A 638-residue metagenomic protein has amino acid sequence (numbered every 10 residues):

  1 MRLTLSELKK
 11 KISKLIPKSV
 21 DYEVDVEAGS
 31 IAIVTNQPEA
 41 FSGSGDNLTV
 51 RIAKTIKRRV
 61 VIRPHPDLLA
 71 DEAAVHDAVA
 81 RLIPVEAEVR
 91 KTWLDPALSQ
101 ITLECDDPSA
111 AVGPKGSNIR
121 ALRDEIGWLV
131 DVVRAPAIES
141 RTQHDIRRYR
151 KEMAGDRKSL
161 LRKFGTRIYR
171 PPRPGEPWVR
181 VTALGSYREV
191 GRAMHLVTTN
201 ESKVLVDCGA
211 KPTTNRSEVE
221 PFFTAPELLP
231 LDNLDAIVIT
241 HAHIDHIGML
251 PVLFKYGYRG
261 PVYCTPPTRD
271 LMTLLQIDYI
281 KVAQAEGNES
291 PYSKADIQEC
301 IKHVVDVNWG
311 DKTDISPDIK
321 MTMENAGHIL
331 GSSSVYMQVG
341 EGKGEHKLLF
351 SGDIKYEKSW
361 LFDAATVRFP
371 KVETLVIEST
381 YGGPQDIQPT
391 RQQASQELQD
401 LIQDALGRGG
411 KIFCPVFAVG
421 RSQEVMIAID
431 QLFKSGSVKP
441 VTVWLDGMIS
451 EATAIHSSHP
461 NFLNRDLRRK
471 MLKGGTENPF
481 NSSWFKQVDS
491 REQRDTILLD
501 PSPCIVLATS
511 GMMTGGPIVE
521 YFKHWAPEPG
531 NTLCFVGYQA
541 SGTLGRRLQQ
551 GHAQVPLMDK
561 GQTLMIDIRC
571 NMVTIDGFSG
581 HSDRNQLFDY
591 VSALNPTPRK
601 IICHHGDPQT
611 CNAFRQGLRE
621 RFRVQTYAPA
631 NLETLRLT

Functional and structural regions predicted by a protein language model:
M1-A154, S159: RNA-contacting regions in translation and RNA-metabolism proteins, encompassing KH/S1 modules where present
K151-D232, D306-D363, D495-L499, P517 (+2 more regions): Core dinuclear metal-dependent hydrolase active-site scaffold
G155-W178, T273-S332, N461-P501: Metallo-beta-lactamase
Y187-R192, T199-G260, C264-D270, L275-V304 (+4 more regions): Pre-active-site segment of Zn-dependent metallo-hydrolases
L205-G209, L234-D245, L250, V262-T265 (+12 more regions): Active-site neighborhood of phospho(di)ester-bond hydrolases with catalytic His/Asp-centered motifs
G327-S332, Q338-V372, E378-Q388, M513 (+2 more regions): Active-site-proximal loop/helix segments of hydrolase catalytic cores
E357-D446, T532-G537, P556-R621, Q625: Cap/insert and terminal regions of metallo-dependent hydrolase folds
L398-L544, D559-K560: Hard-cation-handling environments
